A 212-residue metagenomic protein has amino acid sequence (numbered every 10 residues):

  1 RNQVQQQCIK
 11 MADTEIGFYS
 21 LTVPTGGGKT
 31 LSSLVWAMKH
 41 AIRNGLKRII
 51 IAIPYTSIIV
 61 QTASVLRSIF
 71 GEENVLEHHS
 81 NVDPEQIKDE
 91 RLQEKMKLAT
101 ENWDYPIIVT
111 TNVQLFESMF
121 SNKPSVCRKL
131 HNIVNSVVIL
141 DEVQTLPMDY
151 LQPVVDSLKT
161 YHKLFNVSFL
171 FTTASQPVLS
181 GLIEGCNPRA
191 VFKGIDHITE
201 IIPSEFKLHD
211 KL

Functional and structural regions predicted by a protein language model:
R1-Y19: ATP-dependent helicase/translocase motor core
T14-L21, K47-R48, D104-Y105, L212: Pre-Walker A (Motif I) flank of P-loop NTPase domains
E15-A37: Walker A/P-loop
T30-G45, V65: Walker A/P-loop NTP-binding motif
L46-F70, H79-V82, V178-S180: Conserved Walker A/P-loop ATP-binding site and its immediately adjacent core in helicase/helicase-like ATPase domains
G71-F120: Inter-Walker segment of RecA-like/P-loop motor cores
V113-F116, V126-L164: SF2 helicase catalytic motif II
S175-L212: Interdomain hinge/linker at the junction between the two RecA-like core domains of SF2 helicases
